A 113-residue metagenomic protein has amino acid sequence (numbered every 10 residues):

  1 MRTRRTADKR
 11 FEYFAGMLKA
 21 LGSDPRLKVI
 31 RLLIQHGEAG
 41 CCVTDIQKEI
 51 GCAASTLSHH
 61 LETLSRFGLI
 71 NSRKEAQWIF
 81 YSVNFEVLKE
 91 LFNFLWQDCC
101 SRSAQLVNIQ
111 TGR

Functional and structural regions predicted by a protein language model:
M1-F14, R31-Q35, F85-R113: Amphipathic alpha-helical dimerization/coiled-coil segments that flank or bridge DNA-binding/regulatory modules
K9-A53, E75-V87: N-terminal helix-turn-helix DNA-binding core of bacterial DNA-binding proteins
K48, S65-R66: Alpha-helical residues within the helix-turn-helix
A53-A54, S58-H60: Short coil turns linking two alpha-helices in DNA-binding domains
H60-L64, Y81: Basic amphipathic alpha-helical segments that dock to polyanions
